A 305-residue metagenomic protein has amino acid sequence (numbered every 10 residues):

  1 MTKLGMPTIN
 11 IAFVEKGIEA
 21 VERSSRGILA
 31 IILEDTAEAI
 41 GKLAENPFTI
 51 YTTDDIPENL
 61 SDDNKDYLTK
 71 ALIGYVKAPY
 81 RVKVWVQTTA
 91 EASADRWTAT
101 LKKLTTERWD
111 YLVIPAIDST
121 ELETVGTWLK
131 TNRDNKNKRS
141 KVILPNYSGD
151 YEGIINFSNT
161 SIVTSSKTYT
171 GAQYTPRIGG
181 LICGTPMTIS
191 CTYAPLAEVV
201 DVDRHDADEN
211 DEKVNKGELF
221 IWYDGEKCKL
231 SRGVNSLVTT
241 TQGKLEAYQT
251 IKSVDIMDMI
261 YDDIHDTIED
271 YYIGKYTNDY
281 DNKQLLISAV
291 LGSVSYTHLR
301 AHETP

Functional and structural regions predicted by a protein language model:
M1-R26: Short, intrinsically disordered N-terminal pre-domain segments
V21-E38: A short, compositionally biased N-terminal segment around positions ~18-40 that is enriched in charged/polar residues
E38, L43-Q87: N-terminal assembly/attachment segments of tailed bacteriophage virion structural proteins
A39-I40, R177-A289: Long, contiguous, structured domain-core segments that constitute the functional module of a protein
D66-T192: Extracellular Cys-Trp
H298-A301, P305: Single conserved hydrophobic/aromatic residue that forms the stacking wall/gate of nucleotide- or nucleobase-binding
